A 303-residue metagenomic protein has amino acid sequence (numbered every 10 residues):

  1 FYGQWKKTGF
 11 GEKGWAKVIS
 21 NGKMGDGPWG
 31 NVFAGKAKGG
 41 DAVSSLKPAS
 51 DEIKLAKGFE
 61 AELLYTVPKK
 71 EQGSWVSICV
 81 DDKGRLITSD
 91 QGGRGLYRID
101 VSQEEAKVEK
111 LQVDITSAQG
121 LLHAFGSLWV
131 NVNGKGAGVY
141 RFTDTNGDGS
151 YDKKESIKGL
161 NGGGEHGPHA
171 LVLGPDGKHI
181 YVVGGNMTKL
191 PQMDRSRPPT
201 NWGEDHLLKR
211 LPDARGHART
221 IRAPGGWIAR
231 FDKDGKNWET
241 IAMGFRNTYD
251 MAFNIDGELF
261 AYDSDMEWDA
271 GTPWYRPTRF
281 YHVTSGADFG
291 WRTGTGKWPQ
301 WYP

Functional and structural regions predicted by a protein language model:
F1-G39: Accessory carbohydrate-binding/adhesion or oligomerization-edge regions at the termini of glycan-active proteins
G39-P303: Beta-propeller domains with acidic blade repeats across secreted/periplasmic ectodomains and cytosolic WD/CNH propellers
